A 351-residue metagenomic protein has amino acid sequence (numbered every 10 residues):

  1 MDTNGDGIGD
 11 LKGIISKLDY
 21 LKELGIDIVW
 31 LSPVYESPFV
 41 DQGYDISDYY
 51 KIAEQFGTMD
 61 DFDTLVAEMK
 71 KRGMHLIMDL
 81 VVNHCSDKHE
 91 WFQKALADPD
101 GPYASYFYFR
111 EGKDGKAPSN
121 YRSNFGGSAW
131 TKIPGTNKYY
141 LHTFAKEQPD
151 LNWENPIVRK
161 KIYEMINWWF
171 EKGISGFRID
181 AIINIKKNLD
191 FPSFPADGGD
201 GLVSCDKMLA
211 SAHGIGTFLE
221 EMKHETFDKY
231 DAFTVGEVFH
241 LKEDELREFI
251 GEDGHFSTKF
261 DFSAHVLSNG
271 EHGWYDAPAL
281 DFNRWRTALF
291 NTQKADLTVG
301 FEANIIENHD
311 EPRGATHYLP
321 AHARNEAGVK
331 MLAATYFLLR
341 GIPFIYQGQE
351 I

Functional and structural regions predicted by a protein language model:
M1-I351: Active-site and adjacent substrate-binding regions of carbohydrate-active enzymes
